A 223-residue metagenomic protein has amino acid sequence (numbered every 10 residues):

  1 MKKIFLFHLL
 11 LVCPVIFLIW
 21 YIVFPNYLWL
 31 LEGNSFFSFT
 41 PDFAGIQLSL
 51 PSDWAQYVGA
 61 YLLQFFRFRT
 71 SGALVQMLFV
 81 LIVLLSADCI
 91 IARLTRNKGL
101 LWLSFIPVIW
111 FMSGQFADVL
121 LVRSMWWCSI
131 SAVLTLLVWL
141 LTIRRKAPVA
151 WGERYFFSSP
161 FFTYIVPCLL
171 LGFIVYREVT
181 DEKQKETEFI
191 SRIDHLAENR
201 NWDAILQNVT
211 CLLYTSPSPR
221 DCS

Functional and structural regions predicted by a protein language model:
M1-I16, F156-C168: Start-transfer (signal-anchor) and selected internal transmembrane alpha helices of multi-pass inner/ER membrane
I19-F37, D181-K183: Helix-to-loop transition at the C-terminal end of transmembrane segments
G33-N34, L48, S52, Q76 (+1 more regions): Membrane-interface micro-motifs in multi-pass membrane enzymes
F66-L81: Loop-to-helix entry region of an early transmembrane alpha helix in multi-pass inner-membrane enzymes
L78-T95, F111, L134-W139: Transmembrane-helix motifs of polytopic, lipid-linked glycan transferases
T135-I165: Cytosolic-side transmembrane helix boundary signature
L171-N199: Hydrophobic alpha-helical transmembrane segments in integral membrane proteins
Y214-P219: Conserved small/polar residues in nucleotide/adenosyl-binding loops
